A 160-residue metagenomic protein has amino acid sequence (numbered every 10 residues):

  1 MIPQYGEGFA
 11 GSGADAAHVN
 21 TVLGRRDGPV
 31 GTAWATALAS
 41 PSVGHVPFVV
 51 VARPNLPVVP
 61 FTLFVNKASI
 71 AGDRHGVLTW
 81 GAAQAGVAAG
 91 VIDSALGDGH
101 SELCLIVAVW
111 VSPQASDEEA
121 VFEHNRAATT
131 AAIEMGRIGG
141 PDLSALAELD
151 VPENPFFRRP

Functional and structural regions predicted by a protein language model:
M1-P160: Accessory interaction regions appended to the cores of large information-processing enzymes
